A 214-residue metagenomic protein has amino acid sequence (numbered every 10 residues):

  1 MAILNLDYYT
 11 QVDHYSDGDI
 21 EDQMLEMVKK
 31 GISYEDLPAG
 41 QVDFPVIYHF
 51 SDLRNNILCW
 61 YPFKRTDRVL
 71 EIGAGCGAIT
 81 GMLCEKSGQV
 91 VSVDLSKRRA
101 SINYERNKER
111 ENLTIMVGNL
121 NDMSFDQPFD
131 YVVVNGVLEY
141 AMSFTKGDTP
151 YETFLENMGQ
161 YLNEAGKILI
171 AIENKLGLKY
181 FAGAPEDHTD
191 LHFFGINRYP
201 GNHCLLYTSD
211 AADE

Functional and structural regions predicted by a protein language model:
M1-K29: N-terminal auxiliary segments of SAM/dcSAM-dependent transferases
T66-G75: Conserved class I S-adenosyl-L-methionine
C76-S87: Conserved SAM-binding loop of SAM-dependent methyltransferases across substrates and taxa, primarily the Class I
K86-L113, N119: Class I SAM-dependent methyltransferase SAM/SAH-binding core
S124-V132: A short acidic, Gly/Pro-enriched loop at the edge of an enzyme's catalytic core that lines a small-molecule cofactor
T149-K167: A short glycine-rich, Lys/Arg-flanked "PGG" loop and its adjoining helix->strand segment in the class I
I170-H192: Conserved class I S-adenosyl-L-methionine
Y207-E214: Conserved small/polar residues in nucleotide/adenosyl-binding loops
